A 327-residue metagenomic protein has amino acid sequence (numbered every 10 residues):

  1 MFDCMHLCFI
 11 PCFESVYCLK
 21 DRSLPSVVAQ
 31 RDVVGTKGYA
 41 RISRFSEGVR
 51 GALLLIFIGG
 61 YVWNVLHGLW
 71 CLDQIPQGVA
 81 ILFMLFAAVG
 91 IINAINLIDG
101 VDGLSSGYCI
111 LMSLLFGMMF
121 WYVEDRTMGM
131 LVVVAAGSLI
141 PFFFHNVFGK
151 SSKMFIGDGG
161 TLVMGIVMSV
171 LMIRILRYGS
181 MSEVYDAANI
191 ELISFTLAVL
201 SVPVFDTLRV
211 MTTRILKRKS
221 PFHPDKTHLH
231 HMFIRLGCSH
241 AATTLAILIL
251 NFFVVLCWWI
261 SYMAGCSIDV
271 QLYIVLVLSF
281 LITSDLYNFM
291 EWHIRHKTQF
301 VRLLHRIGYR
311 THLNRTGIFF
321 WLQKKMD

Functional and structural regions predicted by a protein language model:
M1-R22, S26, Q30, L104-L236 (+2 more regions): Alpha-helical transmembrane segments
S15, L19-R22, V34-Y39, I56-W70 (+1 more regions): Transmembrane alpha-helix boundary signature
K37-E47, V79: Membrane-interfacial loop-to-helix junctions in multi-pass inner-membrane proteins
G51-V62, F83-N93, C109-L115, A136: Membrane-embedded alpha-helical core segments of multi-pass
L69-I81, N189-T196: Short aromatic-rich membrane-water interface segments that cap or initiate transmembrane helices in multi-pass membrane
I92-N96, R209: Membrane-water interface at the C-terminal end of transmembrane alpha helices
K324-D327: Short, charged juxtamembrane terminal tails flanking transmembrane helices
